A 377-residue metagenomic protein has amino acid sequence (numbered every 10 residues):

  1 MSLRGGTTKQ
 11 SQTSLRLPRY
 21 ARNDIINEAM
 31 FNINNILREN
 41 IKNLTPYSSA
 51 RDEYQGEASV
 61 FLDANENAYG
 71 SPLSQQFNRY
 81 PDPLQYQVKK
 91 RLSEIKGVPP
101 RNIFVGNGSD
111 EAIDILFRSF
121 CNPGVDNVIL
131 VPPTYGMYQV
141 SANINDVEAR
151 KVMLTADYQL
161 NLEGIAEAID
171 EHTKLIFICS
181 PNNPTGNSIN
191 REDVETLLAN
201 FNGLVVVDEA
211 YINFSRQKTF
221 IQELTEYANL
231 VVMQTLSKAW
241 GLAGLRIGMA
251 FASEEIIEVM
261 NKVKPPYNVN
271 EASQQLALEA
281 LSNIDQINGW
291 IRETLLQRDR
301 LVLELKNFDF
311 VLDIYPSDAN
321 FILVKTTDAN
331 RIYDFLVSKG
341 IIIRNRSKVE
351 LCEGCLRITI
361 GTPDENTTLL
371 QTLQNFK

Functional and structural regions predicted by a protein language model:
S2-T13, R19-R22, A29: A cross-taxon signal for low-complexity, glycine/charged-rich
M30-Q87, R91-E94: N-terminal "arm"/small-domain region of PLP-dependent enzymes with the aminotransferase-like
Q85-N127, N145: Phosphate-binding glycine-rich loop
Y86, N122-I178: PLP-dependent aminotransferase-like
N143, L162-E171, P184-V205, E209-L242: Active-site pre-lysine segment of PLP-dependent enzymes
E192, S338-K339, K348-K377: PLP-dependent enzyme catalytic core of the Aspartate aminotransferase-like
N229-N307, D313-I314: PLP-dependent aminotransferase class I/II
T294-L295, N307-K339: Conserved PLP-binding catalytic core of the aspartate aminotransferase-like
